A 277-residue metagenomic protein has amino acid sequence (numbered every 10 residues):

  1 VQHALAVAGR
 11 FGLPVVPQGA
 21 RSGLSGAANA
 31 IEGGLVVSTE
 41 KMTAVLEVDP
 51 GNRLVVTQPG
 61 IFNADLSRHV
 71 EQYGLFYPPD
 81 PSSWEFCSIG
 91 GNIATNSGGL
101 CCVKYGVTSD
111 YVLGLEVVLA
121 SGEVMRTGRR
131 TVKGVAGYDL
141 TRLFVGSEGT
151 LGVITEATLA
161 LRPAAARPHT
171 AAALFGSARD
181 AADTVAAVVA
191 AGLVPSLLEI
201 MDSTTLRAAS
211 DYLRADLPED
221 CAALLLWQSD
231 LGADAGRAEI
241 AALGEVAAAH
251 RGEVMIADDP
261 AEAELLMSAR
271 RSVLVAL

Functional and structural regions predicted by a protein language model:
V1-L277: Noncatalytic alpha-helical scaffold of FAD-dependent oxidoreductases
